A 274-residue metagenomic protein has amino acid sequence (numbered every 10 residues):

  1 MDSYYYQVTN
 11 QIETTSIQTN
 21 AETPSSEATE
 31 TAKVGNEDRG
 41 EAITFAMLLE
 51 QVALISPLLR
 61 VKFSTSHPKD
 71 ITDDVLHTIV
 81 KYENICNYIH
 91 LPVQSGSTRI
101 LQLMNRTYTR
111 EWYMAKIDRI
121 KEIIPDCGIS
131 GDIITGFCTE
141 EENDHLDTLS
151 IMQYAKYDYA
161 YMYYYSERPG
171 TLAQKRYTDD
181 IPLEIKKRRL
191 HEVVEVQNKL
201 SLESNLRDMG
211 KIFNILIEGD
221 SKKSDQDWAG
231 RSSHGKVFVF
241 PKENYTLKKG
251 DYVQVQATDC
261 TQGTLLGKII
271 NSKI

Functional and structural regions predicted by a protein language model:
M1-N143, Q153: Conserved SAM/AdoMet-binding glycine-rich loop
D2, P92-S97, Y164-P169, S232-H234: Short, small-residue-rich loop/turn micro-motifs
F63, L91, D132, M152 (+4 more regions): Conserved, mostly hydrophobic/aromatic
V75-L76, T148, P241-E243: Short beta-alpha junctions and helix-cap segments that line functional grooves
N87-I89, L101-Q102, Y113, P125-G131 (+6 more regions): Extended hydrophobic-aromatic, low-complexity segments
N143-V193: C-terminal, non-catalytic macromolecule-binding modules
A173-I274: Terminal RNA-binding accessory module
